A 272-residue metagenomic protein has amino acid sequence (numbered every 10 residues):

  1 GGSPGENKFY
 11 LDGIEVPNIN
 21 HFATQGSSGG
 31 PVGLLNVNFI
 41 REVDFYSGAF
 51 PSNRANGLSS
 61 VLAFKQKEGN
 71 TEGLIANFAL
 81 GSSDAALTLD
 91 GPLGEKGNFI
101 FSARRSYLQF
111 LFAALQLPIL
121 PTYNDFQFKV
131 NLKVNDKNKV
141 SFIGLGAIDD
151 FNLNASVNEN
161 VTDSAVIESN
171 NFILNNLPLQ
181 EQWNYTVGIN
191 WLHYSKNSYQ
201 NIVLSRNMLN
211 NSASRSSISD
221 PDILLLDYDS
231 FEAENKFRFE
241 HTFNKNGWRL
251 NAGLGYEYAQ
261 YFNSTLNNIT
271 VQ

Functional and structural regions predicted by a protein language model:
G1-N18: Extracytoplasmic beta-strand/coil segments of soluble accessory domains associated with Gram-negative outer-membrane
K8, E42-N53, S59-K67, L74-P118 (+2 more regions): Predominantly transmembrane beta-strands of Gram-negative outer membrane beta-barrel pores used for transport
I14-F45: Short acidic/polar hinge/loop motifs at secondary-structure boundaries that mediate gating or recognition
N20-T24, F110-L115, N154, S214-D220 (+1 more regions): Short acidic, glycine/proline-rich loop/turn micro-motifs
S28, L117-T122, V157-F172, S217-L226 (+1 more regions): Flexible, surface-exposed loop regions and adjacent strand-edge segments of Gram-negative outer-membrane beta-barrel
N56-L58, G81-A85, T122-N124, E181-Y185 (+1 more regions): Residues that define the transmembrane beta-barrel architecture of outer-membrane proteins
N98-F101, L120, G144-A147, F151 (+2 more regions): A subset of solvent-exposed loop/turn segments in beta-rich extracellular surface proteins, enriched in glycine
N131-D149, L177-Q272: Face-selective signature of the C-terminal outer-membrane beta-barrel domain
